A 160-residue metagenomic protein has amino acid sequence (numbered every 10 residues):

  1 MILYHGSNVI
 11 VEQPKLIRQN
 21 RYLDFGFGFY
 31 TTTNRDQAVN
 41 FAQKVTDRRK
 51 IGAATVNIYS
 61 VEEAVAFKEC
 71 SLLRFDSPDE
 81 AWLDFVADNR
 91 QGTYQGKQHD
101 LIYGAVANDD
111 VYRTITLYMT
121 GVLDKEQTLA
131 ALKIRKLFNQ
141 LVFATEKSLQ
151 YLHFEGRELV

Functional and structural regions predicted by a protein language model:
M1-F29, Q37, Q43-D47, A81-L83: Glycine-rich loop/turn
L23-D24, N40, K44-V160: Conserved NAD+-utilizing ADP-ribose enzyme module
